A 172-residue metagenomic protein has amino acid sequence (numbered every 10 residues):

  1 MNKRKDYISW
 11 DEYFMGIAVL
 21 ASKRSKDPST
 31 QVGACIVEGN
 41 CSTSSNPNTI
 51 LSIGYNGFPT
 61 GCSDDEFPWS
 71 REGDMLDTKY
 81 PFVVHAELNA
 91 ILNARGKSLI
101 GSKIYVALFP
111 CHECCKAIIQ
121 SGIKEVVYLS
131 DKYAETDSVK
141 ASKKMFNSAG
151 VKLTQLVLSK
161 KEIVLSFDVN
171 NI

Functional and structural regions predicted by a protein language model:
M1-I172: Zinc-dependent deaminase catalytic domain
